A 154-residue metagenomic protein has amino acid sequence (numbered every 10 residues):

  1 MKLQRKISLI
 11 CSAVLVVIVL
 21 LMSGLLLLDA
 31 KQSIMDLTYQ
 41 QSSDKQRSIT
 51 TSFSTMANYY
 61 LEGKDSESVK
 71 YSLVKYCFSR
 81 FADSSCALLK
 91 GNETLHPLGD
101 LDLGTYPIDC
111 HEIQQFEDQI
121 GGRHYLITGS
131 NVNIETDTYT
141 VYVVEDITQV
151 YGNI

Functional and structural regions predicted by a protein language model:
M1-L3, V14, V19, G91-D100 (+3 more regions): Alpha-helical/coil-rich non-catalytic "connector" segments in signaling and regulatory proteins
M1-S84: Juxtamembrane segments flanking the first transmembrane helix of membrane-anchored signal-transduction proteins
S42, T94, Q149: Surface-exposed, flexible loop/turn segments at secondary-structure boundaries
S66-G121: Extracytoplasmic ligand-binding sensor domains of the Cache superfamily
L103-I154: Extracytoplasmic
